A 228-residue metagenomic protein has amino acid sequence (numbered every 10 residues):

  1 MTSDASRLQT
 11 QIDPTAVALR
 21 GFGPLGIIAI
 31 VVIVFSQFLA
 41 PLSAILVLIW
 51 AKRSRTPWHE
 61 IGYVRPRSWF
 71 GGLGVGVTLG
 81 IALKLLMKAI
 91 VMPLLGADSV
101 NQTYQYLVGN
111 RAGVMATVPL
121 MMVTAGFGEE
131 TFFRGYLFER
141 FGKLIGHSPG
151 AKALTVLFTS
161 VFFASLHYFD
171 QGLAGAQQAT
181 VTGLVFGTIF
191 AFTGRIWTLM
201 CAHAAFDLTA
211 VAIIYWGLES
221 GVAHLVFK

Functional and structural regions predicted by a protein language model:
M1-G71, I81-L85, A89, V211-K228: N-terminal, membrane-interfacial amphipathic/helix-forming hydrophobic leader that caps and precedes the first
F35-L42, G113, T117, H147-T159 (+1 more regions): Membrane-interface starts of transmembrane alpha-helices
W58-A125, K143-S148, L218-K228: Juxtamembrane helix-loop-helix connectors linking adjacent transmembrane helices in multi-pass membrane enzymes
V75, F158-T159, C201-A205: Hydrophobic core positions of alpha-helical segments in small-molecule transporters and transporter systems
V123, L166-A174: Membrane-interface helix caps and helix-loop-helix hairpins in membrane proteins
G128-F158, A191-R195: Membrane-interface helix/loop boundary segments of multi-pass membrane proteins
K152-H167, G183: Small-polar-interrupted transmembrane alpha-helices in polytopic inner-membrane proteins
Q171-K228: Functionally important transmembrane alpha-helices
